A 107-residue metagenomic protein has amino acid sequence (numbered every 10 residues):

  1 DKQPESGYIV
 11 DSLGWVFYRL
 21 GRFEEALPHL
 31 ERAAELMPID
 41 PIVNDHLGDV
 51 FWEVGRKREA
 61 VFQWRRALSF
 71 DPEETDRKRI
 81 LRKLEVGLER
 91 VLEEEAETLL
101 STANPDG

Functional and structural regions predicted by a protein language model:
Y8, I42, D76-R79: Start-of-helix register in tetratricopeptide repeats
S12, H46, I80-K83: Canonical tetratricopeptide repeat
